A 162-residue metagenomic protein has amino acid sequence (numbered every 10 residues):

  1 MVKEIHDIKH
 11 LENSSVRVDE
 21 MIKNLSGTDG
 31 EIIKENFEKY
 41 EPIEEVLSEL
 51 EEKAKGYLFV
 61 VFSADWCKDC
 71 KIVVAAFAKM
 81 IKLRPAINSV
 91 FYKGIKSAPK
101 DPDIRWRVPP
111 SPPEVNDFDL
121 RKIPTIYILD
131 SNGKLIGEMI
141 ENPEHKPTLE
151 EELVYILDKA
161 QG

Functional and structural regions predicted by a protein language model:
M1-A54, K159-G162: N-terminal leader/targeting and pre-domain segments
I32, E51-K53, E114, L129-G133: A structural signal for the main folded, soluble domain(s) of proteins
A54-D65: Short active-site neighborhood of thiol/selenol oxidoreductases, capturing the structured segment around
F62-S63, F77, P85-P110: Thiol-based oxidoreductase modules, predominantly thioredoxin-like and allied folds used for disulfide exchange
A64-V73: Conserved redox-active cysteine motifs that mediate thiol-disulfide chemistry, especially di-cysteine Cys-X(1-2)-Cys
W106-L120: Acidic, Ser/Thr-rich peripheral helices and adjacent loops at domain boundaries
D119-G162: Non-catalytic, surface beta->alpha helical segment in thiol-disulfide oxidoreductase systems
